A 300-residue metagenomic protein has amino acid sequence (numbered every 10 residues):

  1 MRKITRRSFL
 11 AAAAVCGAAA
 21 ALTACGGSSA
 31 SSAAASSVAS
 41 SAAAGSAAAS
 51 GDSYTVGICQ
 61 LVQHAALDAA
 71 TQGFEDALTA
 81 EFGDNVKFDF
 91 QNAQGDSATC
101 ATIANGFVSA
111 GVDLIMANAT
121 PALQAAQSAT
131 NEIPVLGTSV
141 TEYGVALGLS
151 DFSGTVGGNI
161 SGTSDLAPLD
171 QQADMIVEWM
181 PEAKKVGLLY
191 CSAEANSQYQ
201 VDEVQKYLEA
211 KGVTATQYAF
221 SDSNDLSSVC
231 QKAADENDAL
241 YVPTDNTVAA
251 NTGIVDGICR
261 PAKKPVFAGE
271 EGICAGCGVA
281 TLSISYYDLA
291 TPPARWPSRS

Functional and structural regions predicted by a protein language model:
R6-L10: N-terminal export leaders
C25-S37: Bacterial lipoprotein signal-peptidase II cleavage site
A49, Y54-E75, E81, D89-C100 (+3 more regions): Extracytoplasmic "Venus flytrap"
V56, Q60, F74, S161-L208: An alpha-beta-alpha
F90-D151, D245-G269: Beta-alpha junction/loop-to-helix N-cap segments that form part of ligand/metal-binding clefts
Y143-K185, I284-S300: Hydrophobic alpha-helical segments within soluble ligand-binding/sensing domains
A195-K264, E270: Pocket-lining segment of extracytoplasmic ligand-binding domains
